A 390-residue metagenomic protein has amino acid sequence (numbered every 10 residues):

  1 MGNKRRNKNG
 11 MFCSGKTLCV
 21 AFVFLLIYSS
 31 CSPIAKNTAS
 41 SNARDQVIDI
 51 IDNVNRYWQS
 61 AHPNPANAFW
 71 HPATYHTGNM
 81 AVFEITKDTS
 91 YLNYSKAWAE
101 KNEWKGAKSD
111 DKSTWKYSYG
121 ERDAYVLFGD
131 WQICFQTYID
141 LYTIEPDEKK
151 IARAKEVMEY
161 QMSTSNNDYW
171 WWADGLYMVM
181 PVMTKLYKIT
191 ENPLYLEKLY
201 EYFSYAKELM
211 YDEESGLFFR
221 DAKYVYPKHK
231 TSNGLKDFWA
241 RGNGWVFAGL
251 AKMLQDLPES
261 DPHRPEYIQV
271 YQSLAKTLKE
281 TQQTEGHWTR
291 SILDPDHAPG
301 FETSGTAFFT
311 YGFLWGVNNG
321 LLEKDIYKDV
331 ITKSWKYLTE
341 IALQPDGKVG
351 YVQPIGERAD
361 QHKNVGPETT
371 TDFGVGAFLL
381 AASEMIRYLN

Functional and structural regions predicted by a protein language model:
M1-S40: Bacterial Sec-dependent N-terminal signal peptides
A39-A73, A81-G129, F135, L141-Y142 (+3 more regions): CBM-like carbohydrate-recognition segments
Q59, P63, K87, E103-K108 (+7 more regions): Helix-capping and short linker residues that terminate individual alpha-solenoid repeat units
K149-P181: Asp-box/WD-like beta-propeller blade repeats and closely related beta-sheet repeat scaffolds
A173, T184-I292, P299-T310, L322-P354 (+3 more regions): Extended ligand-binding clefts on enzyme/binding-domain cores
